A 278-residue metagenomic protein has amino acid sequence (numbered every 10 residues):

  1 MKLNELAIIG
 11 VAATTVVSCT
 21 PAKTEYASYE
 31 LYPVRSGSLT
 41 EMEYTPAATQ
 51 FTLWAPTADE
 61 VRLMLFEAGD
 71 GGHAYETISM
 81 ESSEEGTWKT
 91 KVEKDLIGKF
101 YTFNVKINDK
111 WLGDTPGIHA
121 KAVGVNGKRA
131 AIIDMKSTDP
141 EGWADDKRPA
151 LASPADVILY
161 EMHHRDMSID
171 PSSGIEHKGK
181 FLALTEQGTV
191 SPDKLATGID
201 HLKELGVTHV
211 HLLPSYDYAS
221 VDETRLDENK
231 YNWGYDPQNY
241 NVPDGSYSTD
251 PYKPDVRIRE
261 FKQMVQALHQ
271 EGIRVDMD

Functional and structural regions predicted by a protein language model:
V17-S18: C-terminal motif of bacterial Sec signal peptides marking the signal peptidase cleavage site
A22-P46, S82-E186: The feature marks proteins involved in alpha-glucan
A47-F51: Structural beta-strand segments of beta-rich domains
L53, F103, M162, L202 (+2 more regions): Conserved, mostly hydrophobic/aromatic
W54-V61, L96, H163: Short proline/glycine-enriched turn/loop motifs at strand-loop junctions of beta-rich domains
I158-Y160, V210-L212, V275-M277: Hydrophobic faces of well-ordered beta-strands that scaffold small-molecule active sites in alpha/beta enzyme cores
S173-T189, D222-Q270: Aromatic- and acidic-residue-enriched carbohydrate-binding clefts of CAZyme catalytic domains
L202-N229: Carboxylate/His-rich catalytic cores and anion/metal-binding grooves
